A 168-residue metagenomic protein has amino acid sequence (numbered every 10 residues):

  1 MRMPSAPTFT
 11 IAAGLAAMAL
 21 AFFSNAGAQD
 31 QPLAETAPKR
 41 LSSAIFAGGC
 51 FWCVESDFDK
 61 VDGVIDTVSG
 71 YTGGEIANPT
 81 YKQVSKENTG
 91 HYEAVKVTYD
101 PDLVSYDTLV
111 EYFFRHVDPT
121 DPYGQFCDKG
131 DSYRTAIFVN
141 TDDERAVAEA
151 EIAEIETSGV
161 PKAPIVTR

Functional and structural regions predicted by a protein language model:
R2-T10, G14, A19-R168: Flexible coil/turn and secondary-structure edge motifs
